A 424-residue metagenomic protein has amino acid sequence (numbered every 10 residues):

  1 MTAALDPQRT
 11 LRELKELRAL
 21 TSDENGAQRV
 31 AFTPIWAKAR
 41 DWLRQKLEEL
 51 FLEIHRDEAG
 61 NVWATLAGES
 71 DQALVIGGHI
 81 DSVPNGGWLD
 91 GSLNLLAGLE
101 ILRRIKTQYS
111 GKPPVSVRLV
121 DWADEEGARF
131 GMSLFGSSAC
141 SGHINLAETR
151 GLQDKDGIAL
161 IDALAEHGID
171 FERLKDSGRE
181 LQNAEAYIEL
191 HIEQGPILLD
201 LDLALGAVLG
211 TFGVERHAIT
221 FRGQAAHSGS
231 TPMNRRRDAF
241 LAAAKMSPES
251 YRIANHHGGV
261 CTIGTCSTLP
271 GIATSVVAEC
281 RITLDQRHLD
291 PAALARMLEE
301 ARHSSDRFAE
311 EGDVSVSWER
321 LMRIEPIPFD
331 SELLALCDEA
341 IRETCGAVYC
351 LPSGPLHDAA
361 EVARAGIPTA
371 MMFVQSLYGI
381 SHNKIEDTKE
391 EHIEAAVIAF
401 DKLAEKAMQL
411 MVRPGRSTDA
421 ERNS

Functional and structural regions predicted by a protein language model:
T2-P34, T149, I380-S381: N-terminal capping segment at the start of a domain
T10-R18, G77-G78, A278, V348-A399: Zn-dependent metallopeptidase/amidohydrolase metal-coordination segment
T21-A67: A non-catalytic alpha/beta surface segment that caps or lines the substrate-entry region of metallo-dependent hydrolase
Q28-F32, G264-I272, T283-D290, S315-L334 (+1 more regions): A short beta-alpha structural unit
R44-E48, E53, W63-G157, I161-A165 (+1 more regions): Active-site metal-coordination/substrate-binding segment of hydrolases, especially metallo-dependent peptidases
I76, G86-E126, E215-F221, H227-I253 (+3 more regions): Alpha-helical metal-binding/catalytic segments enriched in His/Glu/Asp
E125, G131-A292: Midchain, well-structured core segments that form catalytic/ion-binding scaffolds
L209, H227, T231-H256, H303 (+1 more regions): His/Asp/Glu-rich mid-to-C-terminal helical/loop segments that flank catalytic regions of hydrolases
